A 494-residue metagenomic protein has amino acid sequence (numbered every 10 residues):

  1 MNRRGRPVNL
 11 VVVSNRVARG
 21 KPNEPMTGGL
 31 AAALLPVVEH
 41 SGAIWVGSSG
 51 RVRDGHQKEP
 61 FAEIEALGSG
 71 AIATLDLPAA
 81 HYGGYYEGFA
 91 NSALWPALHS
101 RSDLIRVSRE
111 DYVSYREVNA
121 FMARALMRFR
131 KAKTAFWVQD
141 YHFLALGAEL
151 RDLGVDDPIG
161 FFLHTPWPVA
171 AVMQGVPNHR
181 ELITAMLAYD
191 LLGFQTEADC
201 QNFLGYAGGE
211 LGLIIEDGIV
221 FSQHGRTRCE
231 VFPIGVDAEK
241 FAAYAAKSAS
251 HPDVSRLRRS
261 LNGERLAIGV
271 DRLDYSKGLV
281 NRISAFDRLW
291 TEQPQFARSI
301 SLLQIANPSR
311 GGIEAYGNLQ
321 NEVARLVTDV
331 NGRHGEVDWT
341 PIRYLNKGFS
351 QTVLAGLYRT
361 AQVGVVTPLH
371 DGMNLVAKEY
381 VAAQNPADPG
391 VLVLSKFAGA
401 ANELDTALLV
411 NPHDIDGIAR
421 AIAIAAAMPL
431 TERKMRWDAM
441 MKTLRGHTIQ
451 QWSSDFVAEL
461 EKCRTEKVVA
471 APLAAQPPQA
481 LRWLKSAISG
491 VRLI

Functional and structural regions predicted by a protein language model:
M1-I494: Catalytic cores of carbohydrate-active enzymes across secretory and cytosolic contexts
